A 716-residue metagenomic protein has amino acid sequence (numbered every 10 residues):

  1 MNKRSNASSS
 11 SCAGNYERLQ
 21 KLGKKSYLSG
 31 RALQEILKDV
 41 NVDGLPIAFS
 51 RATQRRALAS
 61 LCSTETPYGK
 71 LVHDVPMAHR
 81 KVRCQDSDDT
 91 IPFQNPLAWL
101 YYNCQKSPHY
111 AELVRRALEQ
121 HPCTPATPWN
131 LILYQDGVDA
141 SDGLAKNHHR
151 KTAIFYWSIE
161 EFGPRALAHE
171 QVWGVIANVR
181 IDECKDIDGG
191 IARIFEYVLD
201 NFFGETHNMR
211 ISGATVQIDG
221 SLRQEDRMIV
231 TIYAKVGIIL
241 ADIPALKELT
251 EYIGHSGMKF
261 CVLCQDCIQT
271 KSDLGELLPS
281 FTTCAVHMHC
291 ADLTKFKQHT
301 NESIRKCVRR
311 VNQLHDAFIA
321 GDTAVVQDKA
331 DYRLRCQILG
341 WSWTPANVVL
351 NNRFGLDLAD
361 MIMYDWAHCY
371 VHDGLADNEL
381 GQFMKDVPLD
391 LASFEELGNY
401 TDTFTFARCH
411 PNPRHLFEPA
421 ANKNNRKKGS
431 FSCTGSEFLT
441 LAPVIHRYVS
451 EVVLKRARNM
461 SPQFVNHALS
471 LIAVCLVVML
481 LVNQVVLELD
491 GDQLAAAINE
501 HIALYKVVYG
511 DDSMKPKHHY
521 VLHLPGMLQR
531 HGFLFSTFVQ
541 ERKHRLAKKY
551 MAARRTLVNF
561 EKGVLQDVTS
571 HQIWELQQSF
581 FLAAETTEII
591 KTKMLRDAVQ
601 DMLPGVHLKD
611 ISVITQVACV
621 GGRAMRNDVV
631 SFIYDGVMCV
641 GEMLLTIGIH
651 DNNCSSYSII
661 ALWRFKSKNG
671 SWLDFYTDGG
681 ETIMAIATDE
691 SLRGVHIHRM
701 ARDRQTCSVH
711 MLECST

Functional and structural regions predicted by a protein language model:
K3-E17, K21-K24, K38, Q85-D88 (+3 more regions): Terminal interaction-prone segments of large eukaryotic proteins
R4, A13-L133, G204-V452: Charged (Asp/Glu and Lys/Arg) segments that form or flank catalytic channels of large polymer- and nucleotide-handling
Q135-G137, R542: Residues immediately flanking
G137-S141, E160-R165, M258-F260, Q265-K271 (+4 more regions): Short loop/turn segments at secondary-structure transitions that flank enzyme active sites
S141-L144, R165-L167, Q269-D273, W366 (+2 more regions): Short helix/loop capping segments that flank catalytic or ligand/cofactor-binding pockets
D142-K146, A245-T250, S272-G275, A547-K549 (+1 more regions): A short acidic (Asp/Glu
H148-T215, T270-A320, M643, I649-T716: E2/UBC-UEV (E2-variant) core
G190-E205, V311, S393-G398, A468-I472 (+1 more regions): Well-ordered, non-membrane alpha-helical segments in soluble/globular domains
